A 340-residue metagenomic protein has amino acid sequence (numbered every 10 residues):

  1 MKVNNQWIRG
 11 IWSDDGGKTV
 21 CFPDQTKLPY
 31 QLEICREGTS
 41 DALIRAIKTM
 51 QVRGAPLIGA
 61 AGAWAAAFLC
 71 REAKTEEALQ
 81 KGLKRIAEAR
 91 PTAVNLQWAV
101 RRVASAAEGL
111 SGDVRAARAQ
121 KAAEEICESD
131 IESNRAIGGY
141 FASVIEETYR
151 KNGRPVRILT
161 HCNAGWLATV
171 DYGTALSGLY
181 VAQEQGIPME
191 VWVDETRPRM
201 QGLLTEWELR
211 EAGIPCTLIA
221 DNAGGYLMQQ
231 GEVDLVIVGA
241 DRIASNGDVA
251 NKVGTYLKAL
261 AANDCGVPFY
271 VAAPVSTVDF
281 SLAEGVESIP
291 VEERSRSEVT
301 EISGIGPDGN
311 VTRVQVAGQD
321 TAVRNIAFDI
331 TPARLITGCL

Functional and structural regions predicted by a protein language model:
K2, R9-D113: Long amphipathic alpha-helical segments
P23, A61, A65, Q97 (+4 more regions): Short beta-strand segments
C35-Q51, V156-T160, G309-N325: Short, hydrophobic/aliphatic alpha-helical segments
T49-G62, L96, N163-D171, R324-L340: Conserved phosphate/anionic-ligand binding catalytic regions in large, soluble enzymes, centered on
N95-R157, M189, V193-V236: Ligand-binding beta-strand-loop-alpha-helix segment within the catalytic cores of soluble metabolic enzymes
Y149, R154-L176: Helix-rich catalytic cores of soluble enzyme domains
Y172-E184, A259: Histidine-anchored nucleotide/phosphate-binding helix
P188-M189, D194-L340: Conserved phosphate- and dinucleotide-binding cores of soluble alpha/beta proteins, encompassing both enzyme active
